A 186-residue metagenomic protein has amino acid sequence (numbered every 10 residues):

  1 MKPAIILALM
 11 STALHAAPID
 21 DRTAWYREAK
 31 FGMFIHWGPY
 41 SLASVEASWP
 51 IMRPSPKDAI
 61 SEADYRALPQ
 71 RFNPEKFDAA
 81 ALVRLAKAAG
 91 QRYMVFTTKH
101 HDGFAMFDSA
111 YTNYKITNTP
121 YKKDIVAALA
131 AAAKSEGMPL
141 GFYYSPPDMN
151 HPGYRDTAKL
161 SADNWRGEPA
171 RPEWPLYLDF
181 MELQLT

Functional and structural regions predicted by a protein language model:
M1-L7: Sec-dependent signal peptide recognition, specifically the positively charged N-region followed immediately by
L7-A16: Hydrophobic h-region of N-terminal signal peptides that target proteins for export in Gram-negative bacteria
A17-T186: Mature catalytic domains of secreted/periplasmic carbohydrate-active enzymes
